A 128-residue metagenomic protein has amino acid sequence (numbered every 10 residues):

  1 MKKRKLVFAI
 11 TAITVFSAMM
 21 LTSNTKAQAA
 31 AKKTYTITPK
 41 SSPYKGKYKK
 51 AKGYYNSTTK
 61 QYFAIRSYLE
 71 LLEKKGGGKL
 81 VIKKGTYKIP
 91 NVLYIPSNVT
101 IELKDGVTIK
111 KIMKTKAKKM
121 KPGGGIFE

Functional and structural regions predicted by a protein language model:
K3-A9, S23-E128: Extracellular/periplasmic carbohydrate-active domains that bind, remodel, or depolymerize complex polysaccharides
T11-M19: Bacterial N-terminal signal peptides
